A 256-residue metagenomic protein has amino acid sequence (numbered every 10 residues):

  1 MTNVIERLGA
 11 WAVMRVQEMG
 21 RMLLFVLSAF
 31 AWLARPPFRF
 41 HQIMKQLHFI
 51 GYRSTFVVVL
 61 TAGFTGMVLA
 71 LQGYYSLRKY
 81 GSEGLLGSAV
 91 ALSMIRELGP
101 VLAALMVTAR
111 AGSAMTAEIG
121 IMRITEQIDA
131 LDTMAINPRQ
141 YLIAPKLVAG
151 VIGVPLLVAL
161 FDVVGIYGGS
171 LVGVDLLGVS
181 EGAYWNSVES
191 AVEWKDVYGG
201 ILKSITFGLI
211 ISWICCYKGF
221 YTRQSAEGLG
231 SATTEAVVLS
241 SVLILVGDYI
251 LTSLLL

Functional and structural regions predicted by a protein language model:
M1-H41, R223: Short, membrane-interfacial amphipathic segments enriched in basic
P37, I50-V58, S93, E97-V101 (+4 more regions): Loop-to-transmembrane-helix entry motif
Q46, I50-L102, M106: Active-site cofactor/substrate anionic-group-binding motifs, chiefly glycine- and Lys/Arg-rich phosphate-binding loops
Q72-I95, L156, V163-I205, L209 (+2 more regions): Membrane-interfacial helix-loop-helix connectors in multipass membrane proteins
L86-D129, I214: Hydrophobic alpha-helical transmembrane segments of multi-pass membrane transport proteins
I119-A144, A226-L229: Short cytoplasmic-facing helical segments at TM-TM junctions of multi-pass membrane proteins
N137-V158, A232: Start (N-cap) of specific transmembrane helices in multi-pass transporter permeases
L229, E235-L251: Final/C-terminal transmembrane alpha-helix of multipass membrane proteins
